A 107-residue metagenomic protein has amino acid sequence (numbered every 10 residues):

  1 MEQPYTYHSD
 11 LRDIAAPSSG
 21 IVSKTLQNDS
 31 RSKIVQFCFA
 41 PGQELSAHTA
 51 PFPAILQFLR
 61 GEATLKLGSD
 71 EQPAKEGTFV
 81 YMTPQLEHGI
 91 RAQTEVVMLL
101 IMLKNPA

Functional and structural regions predicted by a protein language model:
M1-R31, K66: A short, N-terminal "cap"/entry segment at the start of jelly-roll beta-barrel domains of the cupin/DSBH fold
G20, K33-A50: Conserved short histidine dyad/triad with adjacent acidic residue
C38-A40, P51-T64: Short, conserved beta-strand element in jelly-roll/cupin
L59-R60, K75-E76, T94: A cytosolic small-molecule/anion-sensing beta-strand core signal
S69-P84: Short acidic-glycine-tyrosine-enriched beta hairpin
P84-A107: Ligand-binding loop in jelly-roll beta-barrel domains
